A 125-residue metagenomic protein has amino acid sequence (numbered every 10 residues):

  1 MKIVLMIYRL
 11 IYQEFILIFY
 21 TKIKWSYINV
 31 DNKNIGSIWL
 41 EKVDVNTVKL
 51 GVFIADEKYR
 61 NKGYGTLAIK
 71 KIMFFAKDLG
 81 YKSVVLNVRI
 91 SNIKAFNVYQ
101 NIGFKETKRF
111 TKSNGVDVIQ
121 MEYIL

Functional and structural regions predicted by a protein language model:
I3-Y59, F75, I124-L125: Acetyl-CoA-dependent GNAT
D56-K58, K62, I90-S91: Active-site acidic-Proline motif in GNAT/NAT acetyltransferases
N61-F74, N97-N101: Conserved acetyl-CoA-binding loop-helix of GNAT-fold acetyltransferases
K62, L79-K82: Short coil/turn segments at alpha/beta junctions that flank glycine-rich nucleotide-binding fingerprints
K82-V85, R89-F96, N101-K105, R109-L125: C-terminal "cap" of GNAT-fold acetyltransferases
